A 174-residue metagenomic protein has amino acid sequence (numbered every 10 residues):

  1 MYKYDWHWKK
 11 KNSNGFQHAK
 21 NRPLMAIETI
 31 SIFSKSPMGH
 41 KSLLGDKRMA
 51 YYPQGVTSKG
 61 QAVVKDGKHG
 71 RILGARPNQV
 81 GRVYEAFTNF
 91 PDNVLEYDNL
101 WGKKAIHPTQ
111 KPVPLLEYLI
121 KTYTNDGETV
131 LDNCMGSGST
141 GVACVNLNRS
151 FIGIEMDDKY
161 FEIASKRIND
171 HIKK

Functional and structural regions predicted by a protein language model:
M1-G153, K159-I163: Core catalytic lobe of class I
S165-K174: Short, conserved SAM-binding/catalytic segment of Class I S-adenosyl-L-methionine-dependent methyltransferases
